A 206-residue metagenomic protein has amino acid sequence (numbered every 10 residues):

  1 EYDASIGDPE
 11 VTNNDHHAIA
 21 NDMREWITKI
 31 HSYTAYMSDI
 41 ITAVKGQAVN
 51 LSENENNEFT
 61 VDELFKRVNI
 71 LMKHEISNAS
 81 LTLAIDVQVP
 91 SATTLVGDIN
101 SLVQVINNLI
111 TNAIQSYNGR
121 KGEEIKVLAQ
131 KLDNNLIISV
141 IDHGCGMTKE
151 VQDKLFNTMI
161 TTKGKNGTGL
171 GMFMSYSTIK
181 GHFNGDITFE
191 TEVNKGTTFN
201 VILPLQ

Functional and structural regions predicted by a protein language model:
E1-A35: Histidine phosphotransfer helical core of two-component systems
N50-N54, T94-G97, T162: Conserved micro-motifs of the catalytic ATP-binding
T82-T93, L132: Conserved catalytic submotifs in the C-terminal HATPase_c
G122-N134: Short beta-strand/loop element within the Bergerat-fold HATPase_c
D142: Acidic ATP/Mg2+-coordinating residue in the GHKL
M147-M159: Short conserved segment of the HATPase_c
I179-K180: Detector for a conserved hydrophobic position within an alpha-helical segment of the HATPase_c
F183-E190: Glycine-rich ATP-binding loops of the HATPase_c
